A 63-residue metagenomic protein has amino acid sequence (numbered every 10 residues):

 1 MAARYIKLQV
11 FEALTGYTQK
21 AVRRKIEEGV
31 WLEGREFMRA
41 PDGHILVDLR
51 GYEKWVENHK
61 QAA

Functional and structural regions predicted by a protein language model:
M1-R4: A detector for short, charged/polar N-terminal pre-domain segments
V10-E12: Short alpha-helical "recognition helix" segments of helix-turn-helix
L14-L46, K60: Major-groove DNA-recognition helix of helix-turn-helix-type DNA-binding domains
L49-A63: A short, Lys/Arg-enriched interface patch at domain edges and termini
